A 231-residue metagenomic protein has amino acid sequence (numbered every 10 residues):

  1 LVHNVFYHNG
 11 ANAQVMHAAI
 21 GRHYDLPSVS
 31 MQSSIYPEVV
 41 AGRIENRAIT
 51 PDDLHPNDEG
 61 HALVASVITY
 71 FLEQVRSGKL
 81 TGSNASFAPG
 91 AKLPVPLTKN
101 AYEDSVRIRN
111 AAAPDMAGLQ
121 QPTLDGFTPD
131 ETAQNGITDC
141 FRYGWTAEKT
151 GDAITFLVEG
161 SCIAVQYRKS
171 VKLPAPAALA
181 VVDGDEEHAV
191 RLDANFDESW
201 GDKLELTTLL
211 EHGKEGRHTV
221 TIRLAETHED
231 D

Functional and structural regions predicted by a protein language model:
L1-N4, A11-R47, A62-R76: Extracellular serine-dependent O-acyl
H3-F6, R168: Short strand-loop junctions, especially beta-strand C-caps/beta-turns that link beta-sheets to coils or alpha-helices
N9-G10, K172: Short glycine/serine/proline-enriched coil/turn segments at secondary-structure junctions
D52, P56-E59: Accessory beta->alpha helical hairpin/"wing" motif in late/C-terminal subdomains of nucleic-acid enzymes
A62-D231: Conserved catalytic region of serine esterases and O-acyltransferases that act on ester linkages in lipids
